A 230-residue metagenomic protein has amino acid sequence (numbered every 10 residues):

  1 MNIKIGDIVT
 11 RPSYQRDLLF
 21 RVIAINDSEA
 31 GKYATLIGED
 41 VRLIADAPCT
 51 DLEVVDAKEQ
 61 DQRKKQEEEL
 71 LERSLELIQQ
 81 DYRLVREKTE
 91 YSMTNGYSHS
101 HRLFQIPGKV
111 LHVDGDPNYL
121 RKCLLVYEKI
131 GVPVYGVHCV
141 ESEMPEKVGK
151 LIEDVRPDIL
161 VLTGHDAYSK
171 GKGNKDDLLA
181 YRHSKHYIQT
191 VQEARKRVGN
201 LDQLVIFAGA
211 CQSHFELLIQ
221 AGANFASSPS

Functional and structural regions predicted by a protein language model:
N2-K4: Short, well-ordered loop/turn sites that connect or cap secondary structure elements
R16-D27: Short beta-strand-centered aromatic/proline hotspots
S28-I37: Short, solvent-exposed secondary-structure boundary/capping segments
D40-M93: Intrinsically disordered, low-complexity, charged/polar segments
G108-P117: Conserved acidic segment of CheY-like receiver
L124-Y135: Short helix-loop-beta junction
I152-D166, A223: Proline-aspartate-enriched helix->loop->beta-strand connector
Q189-S230: Catalytic cores of nucleophile-dependent amide-cleaving enzymes
